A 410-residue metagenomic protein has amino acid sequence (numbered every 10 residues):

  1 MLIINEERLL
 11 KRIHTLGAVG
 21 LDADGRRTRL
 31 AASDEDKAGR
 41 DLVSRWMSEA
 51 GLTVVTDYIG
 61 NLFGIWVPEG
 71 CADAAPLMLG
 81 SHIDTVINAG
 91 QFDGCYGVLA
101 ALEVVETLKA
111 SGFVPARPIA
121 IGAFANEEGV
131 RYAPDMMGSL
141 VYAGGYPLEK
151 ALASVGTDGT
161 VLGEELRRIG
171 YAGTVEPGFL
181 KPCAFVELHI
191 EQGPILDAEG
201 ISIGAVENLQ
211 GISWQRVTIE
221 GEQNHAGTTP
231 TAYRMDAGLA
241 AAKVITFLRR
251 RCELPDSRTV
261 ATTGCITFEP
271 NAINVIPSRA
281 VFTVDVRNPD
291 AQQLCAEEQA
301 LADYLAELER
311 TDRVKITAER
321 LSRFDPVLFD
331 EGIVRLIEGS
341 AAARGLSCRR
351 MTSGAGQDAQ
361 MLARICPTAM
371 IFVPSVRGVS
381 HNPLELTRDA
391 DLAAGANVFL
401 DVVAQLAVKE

Functional and structural regions predicted by a protein language model:
I3-A89: Acidic/His- and Gly-rich active-site-bordering loop/insert found across diverse amide/peptide-bond hydrolases
L9-D22, G80-S81, C348-V398, L406: Zn-dependent metallopeptidase/amidohydrolase metal-coordination segment
R29-A31, T262-N271, T283-D290, K315-V334 (+1 more regions): A short beta-alpha structural unit
D57, V114-P118, G173-P177, T228 (+4 more regions): Flexible, glycine/charged-enriched surface loops at secondary-structure junctions
G60, I83-T85, I119-V130, Q192 (+4 more regions): Acidic, glycine-rich active-site loops and adjacent beta-strand->loop/helix elements that engage anionic groups
L79, N88-E128, S213-I219, H225-R251 (+3 more regions): Alpha-helical metal-binding/catalytic segments enriched in His/Glu/Asp
N126-E127, R131-A291: Midchain, well-structured core segments that form catalytic/ion-binding scaffolds
E207, H225, T229-P255, L301 (+1 more regions): His/Asp/Glu-rich mid-to-C-terminal helical/loop segments that flank catalytic regions of hydrolases
